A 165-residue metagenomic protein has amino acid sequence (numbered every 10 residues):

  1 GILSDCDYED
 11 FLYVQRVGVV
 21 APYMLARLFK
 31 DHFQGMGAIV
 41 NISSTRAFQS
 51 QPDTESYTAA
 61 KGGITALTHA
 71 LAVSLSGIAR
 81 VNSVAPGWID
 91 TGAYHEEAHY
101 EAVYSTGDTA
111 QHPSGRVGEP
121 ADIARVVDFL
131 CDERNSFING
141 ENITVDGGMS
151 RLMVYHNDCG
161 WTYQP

Functional and structural regions predicted by a protein language model:
G1-L12, D31, D53-S56, H95 (+2 more regions): Conserved mid-core segment of classical short-chain dehydrogenase/reductases
S4-Y23, V40, I64, S114: Catalytic Tyr-X3-Lys loop
V20, S83, A102-I138, V145-G147: C-terminal helical subdomain
A26, A60, T68: Active-site helix of classical SDR
S44: Residue(s) in the substrate-gating loop at a strand-loop-helix junction that position the organic substrate next
Q49-E55, G115, E133: Active-site loop immediately N-terminal to the catalytic Tyr-X3-Lys motif of short-chain dehydrogenase/reductase
S76-R80, I138-G140: Short, small/polar-rich loop/turn modules that mediate ligand/substrate recognition or access, typified
D128, N139-P165: Short C-terminal tail/terminal secondary-structure segment of NAD(P)H-dependent dehydrogenase/reductase domains
